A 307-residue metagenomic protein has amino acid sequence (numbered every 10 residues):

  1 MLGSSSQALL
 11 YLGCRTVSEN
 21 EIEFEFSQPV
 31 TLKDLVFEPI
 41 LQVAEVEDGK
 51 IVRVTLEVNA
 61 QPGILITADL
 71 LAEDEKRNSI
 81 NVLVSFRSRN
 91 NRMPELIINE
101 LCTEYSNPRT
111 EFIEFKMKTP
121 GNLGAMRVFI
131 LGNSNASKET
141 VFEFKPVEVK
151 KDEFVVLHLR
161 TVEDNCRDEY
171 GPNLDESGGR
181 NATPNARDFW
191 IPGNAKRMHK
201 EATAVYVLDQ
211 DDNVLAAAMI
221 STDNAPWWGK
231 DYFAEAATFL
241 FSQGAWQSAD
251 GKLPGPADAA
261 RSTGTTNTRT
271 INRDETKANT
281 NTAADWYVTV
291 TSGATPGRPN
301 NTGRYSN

Functional and structural regions predicted by a protein language model:
L2-S6, G13-R15, I80-A136, N194-E201 (+2 more regions): A structural motif detector for short, solvent-exposed N-terminal "entry" segments of globular domains
N20-F24, R109-E111: Structural beta-strand segments of beta-rich domains
I22, F26, V30, V54-N78 (+1 more regions): Extracytoplasmic/surface-exposed domains of secreted proteins that mediate cell-envelope carbohydrate/peptidoglycan
I22-E45, V128: Short, surface-exposed alpha-helix to beta-strand junction/turn motifs within ectodomains of secreted and cell-envelope
F37, N133-F144: Short beta-strand and strand-turn-strand segments in soluble, beta-rich domains
K50-L56, V155: Short strand-edge motifs at loop-to-beta-strand transitions and within beta-strands of extracellular beta-rich domains
N59-Q61, P146, K151-N307: Solvent-exposed beta-edge/loop recognition patches
